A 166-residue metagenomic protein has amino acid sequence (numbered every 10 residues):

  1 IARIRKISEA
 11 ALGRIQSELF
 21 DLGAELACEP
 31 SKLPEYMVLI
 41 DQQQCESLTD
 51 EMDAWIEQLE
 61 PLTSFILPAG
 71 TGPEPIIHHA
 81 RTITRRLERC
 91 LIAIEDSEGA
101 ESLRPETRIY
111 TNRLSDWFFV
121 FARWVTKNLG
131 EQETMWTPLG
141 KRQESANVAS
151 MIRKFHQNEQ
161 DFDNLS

Functional and structural regions predicted by a protein language model:
I1-S166: Phosphate/pyrophosphate-binding loop motifs in nucleotide- or prenyl diphosphate-using proteins
